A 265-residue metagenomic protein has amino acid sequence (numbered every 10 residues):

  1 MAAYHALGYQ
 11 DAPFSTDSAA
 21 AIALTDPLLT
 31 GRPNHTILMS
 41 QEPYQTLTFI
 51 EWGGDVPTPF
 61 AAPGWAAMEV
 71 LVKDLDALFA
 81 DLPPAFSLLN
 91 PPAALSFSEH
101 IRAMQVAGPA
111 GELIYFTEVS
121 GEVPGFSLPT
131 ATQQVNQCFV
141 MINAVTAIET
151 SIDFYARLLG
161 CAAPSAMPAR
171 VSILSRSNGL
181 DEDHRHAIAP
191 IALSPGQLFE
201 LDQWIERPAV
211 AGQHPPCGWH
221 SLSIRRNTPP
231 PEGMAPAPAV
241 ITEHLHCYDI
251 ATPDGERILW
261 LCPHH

Functional and structural regions predicted by a protein language model:
M1, G31-L82, R102-A107, Q137-A147 (+2 more regions): Vicinal oxygen chelate
M1-Y44, A94-F97, N143-G196: Core segments of cupin and vicinal oxygen chelate
A19-L24, G54-T58, E122-S127, V171-R176 (+1 more regions): A short, acidic/glycine-rich surface segment
P83-S96: Short N-terminal edge-element motif at the start of the domain
A94-L95, H100-F154, C161-R170: Surface-exposed beta-loop interaction hotspot
E112-I114, F199, E256-L259: Generic structural signal for well-ordered beta-strand positions
T117-V123, Q203, W260-H265: Short beta->alpha transition motifs characteristic of CBS
